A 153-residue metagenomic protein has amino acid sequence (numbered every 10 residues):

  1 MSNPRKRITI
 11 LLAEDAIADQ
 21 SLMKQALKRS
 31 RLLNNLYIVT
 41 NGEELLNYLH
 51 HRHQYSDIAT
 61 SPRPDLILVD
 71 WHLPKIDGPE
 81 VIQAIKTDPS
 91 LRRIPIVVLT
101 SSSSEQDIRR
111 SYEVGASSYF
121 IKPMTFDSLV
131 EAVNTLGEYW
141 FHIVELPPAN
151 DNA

Functional and structural regions predicted by a protein language model:
M1-L11, A16-Y37, E43-L46, H50 (+2 more regions): Non-catalytic signal-transmission and effector/linker regions of two-component phosphorelay proteins
A16, P74, S90, S102-Q106: Negatively charged, flexible loop motifs adjacent to catalytic sites in prokaryotic signal transduction proteins
I58-P62, K86-R93, V114: Conserved phosphotransfer cores of two-component systems
D70-W71, T100: Active-site residues of response regulator receiver
K75-I76, I85: Hydrophobic residue at a beta-alpha junction that N-caps the helix immediately following a catalytic beta-strand/loop
S117: Short, glycine/charged-rich "phosphate-handling" switch motifs in NTP-dependent and phosphotransfer domains
K122: A Lys-centered signature of the CheY-like receiver
